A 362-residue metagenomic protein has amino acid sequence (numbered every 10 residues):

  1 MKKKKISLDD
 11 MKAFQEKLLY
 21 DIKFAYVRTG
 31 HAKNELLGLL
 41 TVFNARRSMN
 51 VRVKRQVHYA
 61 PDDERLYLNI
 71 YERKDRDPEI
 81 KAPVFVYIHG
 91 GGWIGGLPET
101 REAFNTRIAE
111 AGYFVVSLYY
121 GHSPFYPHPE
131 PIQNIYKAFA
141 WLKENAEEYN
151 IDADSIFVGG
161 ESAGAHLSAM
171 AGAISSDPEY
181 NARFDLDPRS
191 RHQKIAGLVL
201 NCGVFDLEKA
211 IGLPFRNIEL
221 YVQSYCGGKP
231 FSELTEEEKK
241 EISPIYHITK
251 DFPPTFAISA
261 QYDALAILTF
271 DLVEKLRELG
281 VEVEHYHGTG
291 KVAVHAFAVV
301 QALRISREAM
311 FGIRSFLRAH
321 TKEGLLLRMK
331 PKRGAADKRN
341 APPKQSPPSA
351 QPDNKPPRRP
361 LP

Functional and structural regions predicted by a protein language model:
K2-P362: Alpha/beta-hydrolase superfamily serine-hydrolase fold, recognizing
